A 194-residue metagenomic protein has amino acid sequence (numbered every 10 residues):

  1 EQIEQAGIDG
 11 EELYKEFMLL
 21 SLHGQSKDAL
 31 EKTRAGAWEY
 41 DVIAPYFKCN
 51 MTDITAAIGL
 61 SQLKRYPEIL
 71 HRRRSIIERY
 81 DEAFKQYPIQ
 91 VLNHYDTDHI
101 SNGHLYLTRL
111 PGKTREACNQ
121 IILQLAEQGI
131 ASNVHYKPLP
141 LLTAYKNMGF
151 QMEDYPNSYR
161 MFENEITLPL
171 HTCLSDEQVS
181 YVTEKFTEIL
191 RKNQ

Functional and structural regions predicted by a protein language model:
E1, Q5: Glycine-rich phosphate-binding loop of ATP-grasp-fold ATP-dependent ligases
G7-Q194: PLP-dependent aminotransferase class I/II
